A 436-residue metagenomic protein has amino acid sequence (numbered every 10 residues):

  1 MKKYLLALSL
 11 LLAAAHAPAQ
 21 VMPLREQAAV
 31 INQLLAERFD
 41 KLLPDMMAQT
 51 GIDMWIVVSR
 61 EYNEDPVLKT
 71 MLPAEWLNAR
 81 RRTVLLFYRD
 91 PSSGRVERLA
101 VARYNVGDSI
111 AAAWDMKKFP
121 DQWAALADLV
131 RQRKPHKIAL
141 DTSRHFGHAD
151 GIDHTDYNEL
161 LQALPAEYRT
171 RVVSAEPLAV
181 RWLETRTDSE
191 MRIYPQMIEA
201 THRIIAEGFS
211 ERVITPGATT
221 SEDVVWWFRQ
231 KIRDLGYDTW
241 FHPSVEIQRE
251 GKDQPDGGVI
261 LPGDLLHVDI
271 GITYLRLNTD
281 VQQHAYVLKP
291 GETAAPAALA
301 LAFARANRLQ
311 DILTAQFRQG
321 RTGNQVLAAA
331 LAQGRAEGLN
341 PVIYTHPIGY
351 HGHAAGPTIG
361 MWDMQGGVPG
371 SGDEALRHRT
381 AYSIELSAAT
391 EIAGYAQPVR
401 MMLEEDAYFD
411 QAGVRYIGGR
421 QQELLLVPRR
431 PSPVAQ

Functional and structural regions predicted by a protein language model:
M1-Y4: Positively charged n-region of N-terminal signal peptides that target proteins for export
L6-S9: Sec-dependent N-terminal signal peptides
A14-H16: N-terminal signal peptide c-region/cleavage motif recognized by signal peptidases
Q20-Q436: Active-site neighborhoods and metal-handling regions in enzymes and metal-associated proteins
